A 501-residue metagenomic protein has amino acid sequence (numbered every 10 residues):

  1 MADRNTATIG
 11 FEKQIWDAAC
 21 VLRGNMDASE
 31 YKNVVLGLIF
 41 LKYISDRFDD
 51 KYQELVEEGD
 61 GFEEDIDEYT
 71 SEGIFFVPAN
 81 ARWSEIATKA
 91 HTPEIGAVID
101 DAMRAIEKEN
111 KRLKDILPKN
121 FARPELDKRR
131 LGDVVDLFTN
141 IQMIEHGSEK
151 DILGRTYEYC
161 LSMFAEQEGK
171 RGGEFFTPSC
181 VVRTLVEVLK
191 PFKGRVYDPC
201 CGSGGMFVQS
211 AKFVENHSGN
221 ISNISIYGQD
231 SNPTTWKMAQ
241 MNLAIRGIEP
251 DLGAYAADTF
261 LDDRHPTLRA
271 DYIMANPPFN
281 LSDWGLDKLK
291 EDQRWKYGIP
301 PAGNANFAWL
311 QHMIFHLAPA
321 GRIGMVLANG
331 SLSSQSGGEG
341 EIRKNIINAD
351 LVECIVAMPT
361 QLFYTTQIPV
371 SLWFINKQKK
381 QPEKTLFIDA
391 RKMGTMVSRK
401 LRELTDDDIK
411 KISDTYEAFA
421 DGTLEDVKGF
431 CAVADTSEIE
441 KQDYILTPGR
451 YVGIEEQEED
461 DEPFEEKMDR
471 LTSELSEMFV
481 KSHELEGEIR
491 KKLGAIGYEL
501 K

Functional and structural regions predicted by a protein language model:
M1-F192, D251-R264, A357-T360, P382-S398 (+1 more regions): Non-catalytic, mostly N-terminal accessory regions of nucleic-acid modification and defense proteins
Q14, V21, E30-Y43, W236 (+2 more regions): Conserved Class I SAM-dependent methyltransferase catalytic core
N25, W284-N304, G330-E339, P359-T365 (+2 more regions): Short, contiguous acidic/charged loop-to-helix segments that flank catalytic cores in large enzymes
P124, H146, C200, G228-N232 (+8 more regions): Hydrophobic alpha-helical scaffolding
R171-A275, N280-W284, L289-K296, A328-G330 (+2 more regions): Conserved S-adenosyl-L-methionine
E215, A244, I248, P278 (+12 more regions): Hydrophobic alpha-helix feature that most strongly marks membrane-spanning transmembrane helices and their immediate
R269-A270, R294, N304-N306, A320-R322 (+8 more regions): Active-site lining segments that contact anionic ligands and/or coordinate catalytic metals
L351-V352, L362-D414: C-terminal, active-site-flanking charged/polar segments
